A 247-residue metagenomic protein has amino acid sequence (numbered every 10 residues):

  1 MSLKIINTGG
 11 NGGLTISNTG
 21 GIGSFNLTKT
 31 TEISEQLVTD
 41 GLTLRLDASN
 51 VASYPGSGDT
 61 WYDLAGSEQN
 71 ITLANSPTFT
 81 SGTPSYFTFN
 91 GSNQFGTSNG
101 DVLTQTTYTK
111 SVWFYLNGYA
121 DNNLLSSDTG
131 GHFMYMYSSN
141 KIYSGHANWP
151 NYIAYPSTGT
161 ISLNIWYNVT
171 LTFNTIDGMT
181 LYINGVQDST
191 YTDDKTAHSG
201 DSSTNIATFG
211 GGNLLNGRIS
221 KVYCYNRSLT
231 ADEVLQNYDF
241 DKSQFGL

Functional and structural regions predicted by a protein language model:
S2-N93, R227, V234-L247: Extracytoplasmic low-complexity segments
Y54-S57, W61, A65, N70 (+6 more regions): Extracellular glycan-recognition modules
S98-D101, P156-T160, D193: Beta-strand-rich interaction surfaces with strong enrichment in secreted/lumenal proteins
H132, P150-P156, Q187-Y191: Surface-exposed loop/edge segments in extracytoplasmic proteins
S144-N168: Short, aromatic/His-centered strand-loop micro-motif at the edge of beta-sheets
A147-W149, I153, S199-S220: Extracellular glycan-interaction patches encoded by glycine-rich segments
I165-T180: Localized edge beta-strand/strand-to-loop motifs within extracellular or lumenal beta-rich domains
I183-N205: Short, solvent-exposed beta-strand-to-loop segments that form ligand-recognition rims of beta-rich domains
